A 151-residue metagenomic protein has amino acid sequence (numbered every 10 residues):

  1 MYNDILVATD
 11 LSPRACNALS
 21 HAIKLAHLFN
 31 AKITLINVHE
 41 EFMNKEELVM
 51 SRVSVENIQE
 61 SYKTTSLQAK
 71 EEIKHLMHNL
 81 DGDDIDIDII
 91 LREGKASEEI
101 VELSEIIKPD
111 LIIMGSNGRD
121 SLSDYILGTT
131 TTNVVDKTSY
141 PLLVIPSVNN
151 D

Functional and structural regions predicted by a protein language model:
M1-A18, D83, N133-D151: Intrinsically disordered or low-complexity boundary/linker segments at protein termini and domain junctions
N3-V55: Small/aliphatic-rich secondary-structure junction motif
L25, A31-K32, I85, P109 (+1 more regions): Short glycine/serine/threonine/alanine-rich loop segments
I36, D88-R92, L143: General small-molecule cofactor/ligand-binding pocket signal
F42-M43, E99, S121: Generic structural signal for helix capping and beta-alpha/helix-loop junctions
V55-A69: A short acidic, glycine-rich active-site loop that binds or catalyzes chemistry on phosphate/adenosine moieties
H78-I112, N149-D151: Structural beta-alpha unit
E102-D151: Gly/Ser-rich helix-loop-strand patches that form or flank binding pockets for ribonucleotide-derived cofactors
